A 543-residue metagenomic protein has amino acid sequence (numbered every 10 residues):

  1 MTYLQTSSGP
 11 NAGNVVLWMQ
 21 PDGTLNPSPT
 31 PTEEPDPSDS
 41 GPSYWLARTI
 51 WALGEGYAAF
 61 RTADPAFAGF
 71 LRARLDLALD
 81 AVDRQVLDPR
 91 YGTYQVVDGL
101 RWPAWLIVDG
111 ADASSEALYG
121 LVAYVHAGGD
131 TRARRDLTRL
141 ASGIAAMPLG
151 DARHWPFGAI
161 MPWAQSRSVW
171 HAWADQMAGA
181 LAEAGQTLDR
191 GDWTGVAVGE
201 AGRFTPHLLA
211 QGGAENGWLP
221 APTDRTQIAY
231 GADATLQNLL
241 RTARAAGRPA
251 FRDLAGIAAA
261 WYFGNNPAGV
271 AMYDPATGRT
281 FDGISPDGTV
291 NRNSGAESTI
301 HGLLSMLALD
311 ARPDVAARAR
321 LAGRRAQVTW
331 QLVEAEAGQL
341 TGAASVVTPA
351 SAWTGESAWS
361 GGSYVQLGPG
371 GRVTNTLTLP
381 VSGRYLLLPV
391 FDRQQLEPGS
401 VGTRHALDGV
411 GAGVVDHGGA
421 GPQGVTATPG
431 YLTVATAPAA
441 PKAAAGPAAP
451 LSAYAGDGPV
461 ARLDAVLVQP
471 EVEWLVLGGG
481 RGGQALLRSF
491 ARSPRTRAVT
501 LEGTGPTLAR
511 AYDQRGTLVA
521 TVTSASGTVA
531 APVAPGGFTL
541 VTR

Functional and structural regions predicted by a protein language model:
M1-R543: Glycan-recognition and catalytic cores of secretory/periplasmic carbohydrate-active enzymes
